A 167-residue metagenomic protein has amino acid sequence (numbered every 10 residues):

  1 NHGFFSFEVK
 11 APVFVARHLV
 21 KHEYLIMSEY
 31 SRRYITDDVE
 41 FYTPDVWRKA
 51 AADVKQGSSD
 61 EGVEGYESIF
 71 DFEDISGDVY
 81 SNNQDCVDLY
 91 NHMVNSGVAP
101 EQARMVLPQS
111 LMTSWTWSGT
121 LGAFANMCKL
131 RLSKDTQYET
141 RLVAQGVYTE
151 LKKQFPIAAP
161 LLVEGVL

Functional and structural regions predicted by a protein language model:
N1-L167: Family-specific signature for flavin-dependent thymidylate synthase
